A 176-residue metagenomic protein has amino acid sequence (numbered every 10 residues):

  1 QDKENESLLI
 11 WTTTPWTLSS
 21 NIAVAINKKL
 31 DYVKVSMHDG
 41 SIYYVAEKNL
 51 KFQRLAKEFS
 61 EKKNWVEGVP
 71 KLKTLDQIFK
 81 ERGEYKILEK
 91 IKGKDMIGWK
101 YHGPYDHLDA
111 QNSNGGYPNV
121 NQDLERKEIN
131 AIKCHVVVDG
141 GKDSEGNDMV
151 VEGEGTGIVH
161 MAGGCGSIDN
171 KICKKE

Functional and structural regions predicted by a protein language model:
Q1-E176: NTP-handling and nucleic-acid-processing catalytic cores
